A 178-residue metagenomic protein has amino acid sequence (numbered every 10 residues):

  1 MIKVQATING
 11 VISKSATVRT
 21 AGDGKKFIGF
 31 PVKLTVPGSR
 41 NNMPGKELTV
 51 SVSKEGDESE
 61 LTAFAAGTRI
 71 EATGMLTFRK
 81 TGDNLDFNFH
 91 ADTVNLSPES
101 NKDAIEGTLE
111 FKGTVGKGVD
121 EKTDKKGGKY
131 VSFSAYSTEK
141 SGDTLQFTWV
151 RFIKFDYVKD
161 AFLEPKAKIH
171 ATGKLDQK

Functional and structural regions predicted by a protein language model:
M1-K178: Single-stranded nucleic acid-binding surfaces, predominantly the OB-fold ssDNA-binding core
